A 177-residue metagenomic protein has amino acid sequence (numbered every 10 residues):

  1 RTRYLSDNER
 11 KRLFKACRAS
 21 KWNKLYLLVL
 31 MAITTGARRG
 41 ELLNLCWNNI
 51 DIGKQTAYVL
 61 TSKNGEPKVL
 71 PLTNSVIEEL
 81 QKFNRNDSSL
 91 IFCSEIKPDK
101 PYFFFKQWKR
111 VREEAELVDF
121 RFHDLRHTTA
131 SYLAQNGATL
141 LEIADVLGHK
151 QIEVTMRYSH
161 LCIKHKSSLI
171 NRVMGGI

Functional and structural regions predicted by a protein language model:
R1-R39, L43-N44, G53, K63-N64 (+2 more regions): Basic, Lys/Arg- and aromatic-enriched nucleic-acid-binding interface segment
Y4, T61-G65, S75, L147-R172: Catalytic-site neighborhood detector that most strongly recognizes the C-terminal catalytic loop/helix of tyrosine
S6, F14, L60, P71-T73 (+2 more regions): Residue-level detector of conserved, well-ordered beta-strand and adjacent loop positions that form binding/recognition
R10, T73-V118: Active-site/catalytic core of tyrosine-dependent DNA strand-transfer enzymes
L13, W108, T155-Y158: Mobile genetic element proteins and their domesticated derivatives, centered on retroelements and DNA transposons
L27-L30, T34-E41, E114, R126-K150 (+2 more regions): C-terminal catalytic core of tyrosine-transesterase DNA break-rejoin enzymes
T56, P67-P71: Well-ordered beta-strand positions in beta-sheet-rich domains
